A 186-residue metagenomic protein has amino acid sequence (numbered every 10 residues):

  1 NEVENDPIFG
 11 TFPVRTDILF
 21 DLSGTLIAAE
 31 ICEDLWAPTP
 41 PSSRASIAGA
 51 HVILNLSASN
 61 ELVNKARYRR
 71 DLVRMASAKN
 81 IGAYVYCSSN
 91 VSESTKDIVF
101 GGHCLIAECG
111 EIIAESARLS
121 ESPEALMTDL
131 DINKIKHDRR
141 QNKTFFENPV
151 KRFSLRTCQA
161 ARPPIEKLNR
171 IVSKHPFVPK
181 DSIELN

Functional and structural regions predicted by a protein language model:
N1-N186: Enzyme catalytic cores with a strong preference for nitrogen-chemistry domains
